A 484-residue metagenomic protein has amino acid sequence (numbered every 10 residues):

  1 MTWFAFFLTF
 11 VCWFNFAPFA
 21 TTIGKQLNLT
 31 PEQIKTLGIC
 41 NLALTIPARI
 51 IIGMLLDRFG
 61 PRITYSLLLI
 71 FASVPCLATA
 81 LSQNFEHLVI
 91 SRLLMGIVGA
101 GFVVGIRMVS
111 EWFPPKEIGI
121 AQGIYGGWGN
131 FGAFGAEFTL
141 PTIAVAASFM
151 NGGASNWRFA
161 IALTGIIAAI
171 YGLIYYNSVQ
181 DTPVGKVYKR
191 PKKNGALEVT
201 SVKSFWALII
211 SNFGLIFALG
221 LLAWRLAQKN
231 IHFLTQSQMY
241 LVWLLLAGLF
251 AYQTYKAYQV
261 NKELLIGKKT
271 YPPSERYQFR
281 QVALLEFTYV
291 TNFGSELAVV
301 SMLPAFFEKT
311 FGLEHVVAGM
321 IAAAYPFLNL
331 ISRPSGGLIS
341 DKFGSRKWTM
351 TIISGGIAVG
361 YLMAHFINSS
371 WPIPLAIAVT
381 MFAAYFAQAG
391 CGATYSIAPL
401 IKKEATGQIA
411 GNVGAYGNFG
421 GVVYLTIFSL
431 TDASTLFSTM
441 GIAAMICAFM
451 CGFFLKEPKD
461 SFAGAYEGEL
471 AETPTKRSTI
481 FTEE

Functional and structural regions predicted by a protein language model:
M1-P31, P47, A136, V299-P304: Extracytoplasmic
F16-A17, L208, N212-V242, R280-A323: Extracytoplasmic gate region of multi-pass secondary transporters
N28, G60, L81-E86, V98 (+4 more regions): Helix-breaking motifs and short loop linkers at transmembrane-helix boundaries and internal kinks in secondary membrane
A48-G60, S332-S345: Helix-to-loop junctions at the C-terminal end of transmembrane segments in multipass secondary transporters
R58-L69, D341-G355: Cytoplasmic membrane-interface "Motif A"-like loop-to-helix N-cap segments of 12-TM Major Facilitator Superfamily
I70-Q83, G355-S370: C-terminal ends and interior cores of transmembrane alpha-helices in multi-pass membrane transporters/permeases
G119-V145, A168, G411-Y424: Glycine-rich segments within core transmembrane alpha-helices of 12-TM secondary carriers
G165-Y188, N212-Q228, L246-L264, A448-P458: C-terminal membrane-cytosol helix-exit motif in multi-pass small-molecule transporters
